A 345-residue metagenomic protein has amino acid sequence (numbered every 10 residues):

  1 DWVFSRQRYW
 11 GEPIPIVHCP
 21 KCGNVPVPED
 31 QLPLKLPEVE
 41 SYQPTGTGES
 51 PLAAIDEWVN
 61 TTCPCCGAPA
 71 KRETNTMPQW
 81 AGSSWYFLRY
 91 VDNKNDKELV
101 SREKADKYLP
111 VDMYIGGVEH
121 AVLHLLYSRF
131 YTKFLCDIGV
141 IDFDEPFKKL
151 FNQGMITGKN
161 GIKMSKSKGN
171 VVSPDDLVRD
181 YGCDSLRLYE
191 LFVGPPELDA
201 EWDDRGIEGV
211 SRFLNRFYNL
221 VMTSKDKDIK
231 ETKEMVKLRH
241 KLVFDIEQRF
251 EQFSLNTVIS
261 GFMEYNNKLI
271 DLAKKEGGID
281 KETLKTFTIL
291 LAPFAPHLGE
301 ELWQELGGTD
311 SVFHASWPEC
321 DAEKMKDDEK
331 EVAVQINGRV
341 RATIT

Functional and structural regions predicted by a protein language model:
D1-C22, Q79, D176-I344: Helix-rich, typically C-terminal accessory recognition domains appended to large enzymatic cores
D1-G117, L126, K133-I138, D144-K149 (+4 more regions): Cys/His-rich finger/ribbon microdomains and the adjacent scaffold used for macromolecule binding/structural
C65-P69, K94-L109, K133-P146, G158-K159 (+6 more regions): Secondary-structure transition/capping motifs at alpha-helix termini and the adjoining loop/turn into the next element
G117-L126, K281, P293: Short, conserved micro-motifs enriched in small and acidic residues
V122-Y131, F217: Active/ligand-binding-proximal structured segments within catalytic/core domains that scaffold catalytic residues
R129-C136, N267, I289: Short glycine/serine- and small hydrophobic-enriched flexible loop segments
S167, I344-T345: Short linear motifs in exposed loops
